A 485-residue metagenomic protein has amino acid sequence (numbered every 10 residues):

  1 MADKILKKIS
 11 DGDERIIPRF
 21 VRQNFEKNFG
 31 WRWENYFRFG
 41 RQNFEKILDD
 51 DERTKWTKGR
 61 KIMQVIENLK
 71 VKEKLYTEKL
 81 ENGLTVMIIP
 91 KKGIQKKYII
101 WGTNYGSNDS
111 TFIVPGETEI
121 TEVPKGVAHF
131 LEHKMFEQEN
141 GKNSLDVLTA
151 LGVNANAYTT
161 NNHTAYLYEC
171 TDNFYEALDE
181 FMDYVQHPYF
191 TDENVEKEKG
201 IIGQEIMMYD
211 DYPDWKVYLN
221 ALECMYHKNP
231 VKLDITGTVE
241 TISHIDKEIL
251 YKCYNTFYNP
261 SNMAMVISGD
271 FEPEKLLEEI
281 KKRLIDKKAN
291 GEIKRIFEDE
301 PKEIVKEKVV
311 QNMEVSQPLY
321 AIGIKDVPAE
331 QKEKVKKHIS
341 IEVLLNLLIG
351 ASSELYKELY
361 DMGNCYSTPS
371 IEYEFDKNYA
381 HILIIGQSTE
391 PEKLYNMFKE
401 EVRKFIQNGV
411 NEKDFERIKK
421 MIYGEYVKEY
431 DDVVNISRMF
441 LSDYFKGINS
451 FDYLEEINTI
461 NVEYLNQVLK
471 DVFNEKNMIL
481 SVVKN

Functional and structural regions predicted by a protein language model:
K4-S10, I16-P18, I47-L48, T54-K55 (+1 more regions): Intrinsic disorder/low-complexity segments
F20-K27, R41-F44: Long, intrinsically disordered low-complexity tandem-repeat segments
W31-W33, W56: Tryptophan (W) side chains
G59-E67, A264-I267, R417-N485: C-terminal regions of mature proteins
G59-N143, Y251-E358, M478-N485: His/Glu-rich zincin catalytic helix
E139-N140, S144-C253, M397-E400, E412-R438: Acidic/histidine-enriched segments that form metal/cofactor-coordinating and catalytic pocket/exosite environments
A321-P328, L347-S388: A structural supersecondary motif
D376-M421: C-terminal structural cap/anchor segments
